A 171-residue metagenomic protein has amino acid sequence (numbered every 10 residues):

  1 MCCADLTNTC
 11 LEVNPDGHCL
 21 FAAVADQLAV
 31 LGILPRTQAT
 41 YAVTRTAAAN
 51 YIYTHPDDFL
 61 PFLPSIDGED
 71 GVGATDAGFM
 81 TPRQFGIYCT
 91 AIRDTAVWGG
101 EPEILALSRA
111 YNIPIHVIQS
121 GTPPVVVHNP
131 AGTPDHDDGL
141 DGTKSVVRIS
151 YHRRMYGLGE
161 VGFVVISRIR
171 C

Functional and structural regions predicted by a protein language model:
M1-V127: Papain-like cysteine protease catalytic cores
I118-C171: Structured partner-binding subdomains within large eukaryotic complex subunits
